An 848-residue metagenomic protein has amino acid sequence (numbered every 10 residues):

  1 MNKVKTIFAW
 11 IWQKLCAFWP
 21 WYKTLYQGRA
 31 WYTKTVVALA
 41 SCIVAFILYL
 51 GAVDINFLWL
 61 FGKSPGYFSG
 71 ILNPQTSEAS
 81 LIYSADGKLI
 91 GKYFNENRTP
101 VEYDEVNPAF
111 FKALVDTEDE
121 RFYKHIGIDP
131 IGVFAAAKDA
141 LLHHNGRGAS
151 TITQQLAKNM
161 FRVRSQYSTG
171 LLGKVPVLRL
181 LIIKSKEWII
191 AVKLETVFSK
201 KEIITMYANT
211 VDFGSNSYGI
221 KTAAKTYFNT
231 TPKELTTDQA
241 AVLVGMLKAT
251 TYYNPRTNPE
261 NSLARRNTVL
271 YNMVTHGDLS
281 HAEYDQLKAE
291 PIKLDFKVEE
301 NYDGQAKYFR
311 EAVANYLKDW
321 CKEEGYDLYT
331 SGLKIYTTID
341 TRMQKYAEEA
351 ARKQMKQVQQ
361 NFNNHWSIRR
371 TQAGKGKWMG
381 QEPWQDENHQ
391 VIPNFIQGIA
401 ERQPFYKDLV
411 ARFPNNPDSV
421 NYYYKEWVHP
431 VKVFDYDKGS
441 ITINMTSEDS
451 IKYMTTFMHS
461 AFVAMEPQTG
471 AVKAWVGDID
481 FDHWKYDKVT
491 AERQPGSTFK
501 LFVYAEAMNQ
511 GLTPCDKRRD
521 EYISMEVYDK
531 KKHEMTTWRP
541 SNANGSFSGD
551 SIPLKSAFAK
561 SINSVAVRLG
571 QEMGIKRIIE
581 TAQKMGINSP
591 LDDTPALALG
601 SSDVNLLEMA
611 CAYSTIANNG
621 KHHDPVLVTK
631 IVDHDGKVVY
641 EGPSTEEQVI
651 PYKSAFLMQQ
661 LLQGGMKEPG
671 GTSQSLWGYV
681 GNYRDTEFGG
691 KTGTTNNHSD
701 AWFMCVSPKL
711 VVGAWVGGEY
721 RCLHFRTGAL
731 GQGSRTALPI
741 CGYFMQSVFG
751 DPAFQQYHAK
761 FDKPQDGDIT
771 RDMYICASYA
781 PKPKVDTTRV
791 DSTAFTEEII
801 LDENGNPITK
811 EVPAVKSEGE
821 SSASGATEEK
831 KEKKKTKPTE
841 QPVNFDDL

Functional and structural regions predicted by a protein language model:
M1-Y83, R121, L141, V358: N-terminal type II signal-anchor transmembrane helix that functions as the membrane-insertion/stop-transfer segment
T76-D285, Y302, Y308, A312 (+5 more regions): Peptidoglycan glycan-strand catalytic modules in the bacterial/periplasmic cell-wall system
T99-D104, I451-S460, H483-F502, C515-R518 (+1 more regions): Short active-site loop at a secondary-structure junction that contains or immediately precedes the catalytic residue(s)
A113-V115, M273, A347, T469-G470 (+7 more regions): Active-site SXXK
Y123-V133, Y218-I220, S280-D285, M508-K532 (+2 more regions): Short, well-structured active-site flanking segments
L142-S168, K233, K297-Y308, L512-I578 (+3 more regions): Conserved catalytic neighborhood of penicillin-recognizing serine enzymes
N145, S280-T338, R342-D418: Non-catalytic structural connector segments
T337, T341-Q357, V391-E466, W475-V476 (+3 more regions): A penicillin-recognizing enzyme superfamily signal
